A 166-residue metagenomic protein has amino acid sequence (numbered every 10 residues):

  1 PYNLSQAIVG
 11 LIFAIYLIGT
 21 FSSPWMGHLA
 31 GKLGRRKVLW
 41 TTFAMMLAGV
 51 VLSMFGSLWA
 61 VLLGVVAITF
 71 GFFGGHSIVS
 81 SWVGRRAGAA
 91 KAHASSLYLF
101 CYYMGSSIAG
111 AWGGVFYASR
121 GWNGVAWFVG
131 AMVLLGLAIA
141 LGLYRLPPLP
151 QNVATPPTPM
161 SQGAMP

Functional and structural regions predicted by a protein language model:
P1-I18, H93-L97, G124: Loop-to-transmembrane helix entry
P1-Y2, K32, W82-A87, S119: Helix-to-coil boundary motifs at intracellular loop junctions of multi-pass secondary transporters
Y16-P24, S106-S107: Residue-level signature of mid-helix packing/kink "hotspots" within the transmembrane helices of 12-pass Major
F21-R35, Y117-A118: Helix-to-loop junctions at the C-terminal end of transmembrane segments in multipass secondary transporters
G31-R35, S57, G88, G121-W122: A helix-boundary/kink motif common to multi-pass secondary transporters, especially Major Facilitator Superfamily
R36-V79: C-terminal transmembrane helical hairpin of 12-TM major facilitator-type secondary transporters
R85-W122, F128-V129: A late C-terminal transmembrane helix in Major Facilitator Superfamily
G130-T158, G163-P166: Multi-pass alpha-helical transporter architecture, strongest for 12-TM Major Facilitator/SLC carriers used
